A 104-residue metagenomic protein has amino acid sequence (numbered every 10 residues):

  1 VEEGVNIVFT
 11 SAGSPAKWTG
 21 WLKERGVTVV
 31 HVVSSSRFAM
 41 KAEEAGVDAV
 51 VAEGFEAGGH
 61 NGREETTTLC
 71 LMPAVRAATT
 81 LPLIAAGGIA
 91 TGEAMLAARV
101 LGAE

Functional and structural regions predicted by a protein language model:
V1-A85, T91-E104: Alpha/beta enzyme core
